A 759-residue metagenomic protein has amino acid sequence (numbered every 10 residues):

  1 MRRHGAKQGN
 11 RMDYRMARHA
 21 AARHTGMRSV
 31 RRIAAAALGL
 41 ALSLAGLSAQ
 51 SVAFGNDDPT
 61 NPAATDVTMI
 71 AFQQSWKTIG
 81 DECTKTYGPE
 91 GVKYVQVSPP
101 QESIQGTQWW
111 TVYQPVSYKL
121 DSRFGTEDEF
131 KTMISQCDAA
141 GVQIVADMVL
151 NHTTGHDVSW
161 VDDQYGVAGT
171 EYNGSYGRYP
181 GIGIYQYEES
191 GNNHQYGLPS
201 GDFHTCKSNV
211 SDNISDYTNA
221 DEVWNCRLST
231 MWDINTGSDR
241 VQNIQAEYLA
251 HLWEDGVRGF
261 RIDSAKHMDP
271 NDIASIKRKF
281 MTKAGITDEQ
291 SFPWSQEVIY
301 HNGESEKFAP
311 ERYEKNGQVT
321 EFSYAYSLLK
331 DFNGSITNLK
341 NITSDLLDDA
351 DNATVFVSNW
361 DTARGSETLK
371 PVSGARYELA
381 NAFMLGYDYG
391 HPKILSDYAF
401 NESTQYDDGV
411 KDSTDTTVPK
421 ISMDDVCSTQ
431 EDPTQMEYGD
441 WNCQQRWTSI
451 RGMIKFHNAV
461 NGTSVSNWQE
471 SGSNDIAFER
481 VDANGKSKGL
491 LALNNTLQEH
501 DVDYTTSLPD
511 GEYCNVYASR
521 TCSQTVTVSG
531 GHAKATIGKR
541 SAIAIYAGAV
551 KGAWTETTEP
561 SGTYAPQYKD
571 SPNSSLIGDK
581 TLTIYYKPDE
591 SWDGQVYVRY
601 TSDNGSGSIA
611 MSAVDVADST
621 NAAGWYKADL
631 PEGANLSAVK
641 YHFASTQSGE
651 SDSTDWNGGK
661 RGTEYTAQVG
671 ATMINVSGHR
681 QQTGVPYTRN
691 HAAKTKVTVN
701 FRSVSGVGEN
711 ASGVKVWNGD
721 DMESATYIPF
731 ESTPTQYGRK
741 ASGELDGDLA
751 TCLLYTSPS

Functional and structural regions predicted by a protein language model:
A21-A36: Bacterial N-terminal signal peptides that target proteins for export
L38, L42-G46: Hydrophobic core
G46-N56: Sec-dependent signal peptide cleavage junction
N56-V67, E82-G88, P99-P115, K131-A146 (+3 more regions): Active-site-proximal helices and loops of the catalytic beta/alpha 8
A63-D66, S103-M133, N209-W232: Aromatic- and acidic-residue-enriched carbohydrate-binding clefts of CAZyme catalytic domains
G106-Q114, T153-D212: Aromatic- and acidic-residue-enriched segments that line the glycan-binding/catalytic groove of carbohydrate-active
K587-N635, T646-R661, S705-A750: Aromatic-rich carbohydrate-binding modules that target alpha-glucans
Y755-S759: Conserved small/polar residues in nucleotide/adenosyl-binding loops
